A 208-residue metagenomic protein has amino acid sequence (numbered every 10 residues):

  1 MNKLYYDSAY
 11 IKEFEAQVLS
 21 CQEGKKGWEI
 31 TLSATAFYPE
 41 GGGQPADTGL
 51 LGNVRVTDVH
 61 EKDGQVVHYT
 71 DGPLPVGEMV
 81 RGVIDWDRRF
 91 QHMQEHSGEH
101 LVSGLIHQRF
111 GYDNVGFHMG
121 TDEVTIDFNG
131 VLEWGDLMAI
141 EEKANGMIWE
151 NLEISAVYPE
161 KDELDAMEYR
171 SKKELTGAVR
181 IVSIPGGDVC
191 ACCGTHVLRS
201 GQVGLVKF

Functional and structural regions predicted by a protein language model:
M1-F208: A glycine- and charged-residue-rich anion-binding loop/surface
